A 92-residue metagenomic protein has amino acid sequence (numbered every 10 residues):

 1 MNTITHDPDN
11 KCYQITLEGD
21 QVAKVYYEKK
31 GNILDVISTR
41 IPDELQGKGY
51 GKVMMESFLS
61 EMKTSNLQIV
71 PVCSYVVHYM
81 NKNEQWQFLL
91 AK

Functional and structural regions predicted by a protein language model:
M1-T5: Conserved N-terminal entry element of GNAT/NAT acetyltransferase domains
D7-D9, K30: Structural motif
K11-V22: Conserved beta-hairpin
D20-E28, D35: Conserved beta-strand in the GNAT
Q21-A23, S57, E61: Hydrophobic, well-ordered beta-alpha structural blocks that scaffold small-molecule cofactor pockets
T39-Q46: A short, internal acetyl-CoA/4′-phosphopantetheine-binding micro-motif in the GNAT/acyltransferase core
G47-F58: Conserved acetyl-CoA-binding loop-helix of GNAT-fold acetyltransferases
E61-K92: C-terminal structural segments of small proteins and small subunits
